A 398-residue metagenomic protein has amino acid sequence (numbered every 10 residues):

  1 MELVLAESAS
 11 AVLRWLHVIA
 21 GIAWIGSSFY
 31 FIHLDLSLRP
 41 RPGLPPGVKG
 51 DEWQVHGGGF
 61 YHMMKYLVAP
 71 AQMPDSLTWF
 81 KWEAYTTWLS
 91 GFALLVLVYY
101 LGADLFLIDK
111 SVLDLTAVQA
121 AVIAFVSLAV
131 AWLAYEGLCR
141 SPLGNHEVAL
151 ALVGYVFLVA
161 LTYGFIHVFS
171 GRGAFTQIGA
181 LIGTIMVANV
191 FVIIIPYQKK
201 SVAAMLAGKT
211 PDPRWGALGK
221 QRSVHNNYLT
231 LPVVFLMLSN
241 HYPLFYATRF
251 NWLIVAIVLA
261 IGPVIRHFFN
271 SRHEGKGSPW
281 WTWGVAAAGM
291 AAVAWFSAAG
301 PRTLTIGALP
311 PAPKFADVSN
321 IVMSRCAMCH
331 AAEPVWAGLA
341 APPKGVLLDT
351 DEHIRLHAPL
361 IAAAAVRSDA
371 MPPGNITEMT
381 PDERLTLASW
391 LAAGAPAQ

Functional and structural regions predicted by a protein language model:
M1-A11: Short, strongly hydrophobic alpha-helical membrane anchors
W15-L44, I182-Y197: Hydrophobic alpha-helical membrane-embedded segments
S28-A71: Membrane-interface amphipathic/juxtamembrane segments adjacent to transmembrane helices
L67-F92, Q198, P213-P232: Loop-to-transmembrane boundary segments
Q72, W79, E83, F92 (+3 more regions): Aromatic- and Gly/Pro-enriched helix-to-coil junctions and flexible linker segments
W79, A84-A103, T162-T176, L229-T248: Alpha-helical transmembrane segments and their membrane-interface junctions in multi-pass membrane proteins
L101-W215: Long, contiguous internal "core" modules enriched in hydrophobic/ aromatic residues
G144-L152, A247-N251, H273-A287: Membrane-interfacial entry segments at the cytosolic side of transmembrane helices
